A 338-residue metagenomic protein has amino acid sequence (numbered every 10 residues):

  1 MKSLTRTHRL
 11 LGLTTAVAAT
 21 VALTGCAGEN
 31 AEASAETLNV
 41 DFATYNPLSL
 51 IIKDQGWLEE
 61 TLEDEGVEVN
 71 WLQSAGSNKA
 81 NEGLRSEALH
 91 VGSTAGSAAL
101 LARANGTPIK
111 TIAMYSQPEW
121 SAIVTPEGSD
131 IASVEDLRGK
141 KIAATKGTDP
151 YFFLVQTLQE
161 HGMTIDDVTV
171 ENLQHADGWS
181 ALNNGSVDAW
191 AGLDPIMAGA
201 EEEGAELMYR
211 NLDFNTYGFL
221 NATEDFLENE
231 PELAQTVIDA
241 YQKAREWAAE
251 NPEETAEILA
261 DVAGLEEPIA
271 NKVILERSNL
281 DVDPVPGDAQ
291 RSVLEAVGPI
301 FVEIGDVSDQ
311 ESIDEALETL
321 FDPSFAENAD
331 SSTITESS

Functional and structural regions predicted by a protein language model:
K2-T14: Bacterial N-terminal signal peptides that target proteins for export
T20-G25: C-terminal motif of bacterial Sec signal peptides marking the signal peptidase cleavage site
A27-E29: Bacterial signal peptide processing site
A33-T164, E171-N172, D188-A191, L207: Short, glycine-/small- and polar/acidic-enriched structural segments that line small-molecule recognition paths
S49, Q117-I123, A205-E206, T216-L220 (+2 more regions): Small-molecule pocket liners
S97, V170-E171, A176-A263: Pocket-lining segment of extracytoplasmic ligand-binding domains
E230-S308: Secondary-structure end/capping motifs
P299-S338: Conserved C-terminal helix/tail region of periplasmic/extracytoplasmic solute-binding proteins
